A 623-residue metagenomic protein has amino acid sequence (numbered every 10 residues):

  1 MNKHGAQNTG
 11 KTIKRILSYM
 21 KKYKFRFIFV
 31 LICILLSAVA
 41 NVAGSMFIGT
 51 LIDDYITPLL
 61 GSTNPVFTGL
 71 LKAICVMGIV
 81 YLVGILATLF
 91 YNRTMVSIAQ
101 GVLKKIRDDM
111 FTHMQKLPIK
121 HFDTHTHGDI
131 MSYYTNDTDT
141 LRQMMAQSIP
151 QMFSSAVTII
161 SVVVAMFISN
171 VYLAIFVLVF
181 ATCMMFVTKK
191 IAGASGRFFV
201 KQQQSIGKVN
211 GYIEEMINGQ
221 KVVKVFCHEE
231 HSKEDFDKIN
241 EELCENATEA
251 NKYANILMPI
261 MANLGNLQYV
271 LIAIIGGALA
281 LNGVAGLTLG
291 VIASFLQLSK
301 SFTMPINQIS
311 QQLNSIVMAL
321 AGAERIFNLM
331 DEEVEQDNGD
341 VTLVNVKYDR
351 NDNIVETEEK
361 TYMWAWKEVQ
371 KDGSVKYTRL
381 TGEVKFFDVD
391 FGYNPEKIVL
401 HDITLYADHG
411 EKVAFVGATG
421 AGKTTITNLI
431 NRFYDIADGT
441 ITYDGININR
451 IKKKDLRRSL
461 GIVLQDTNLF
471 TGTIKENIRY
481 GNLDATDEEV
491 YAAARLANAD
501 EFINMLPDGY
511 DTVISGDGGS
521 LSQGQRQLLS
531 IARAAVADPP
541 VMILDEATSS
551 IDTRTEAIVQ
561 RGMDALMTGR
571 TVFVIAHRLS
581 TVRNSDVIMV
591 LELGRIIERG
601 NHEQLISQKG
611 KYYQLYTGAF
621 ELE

Functional and structural regions predicted by a protein language model:
N2-T9, I32-C33, A40-I56, V80-H127 (+11 more regions): Juxtamembrane helix-loop junctions of ABC transporter transmembrane domains
T9-K24, I130: A short amphipathic helical element positioned immediately N-terminal to and/or at the very start of a transmembrane
F27-F90, F167-Y172, G283-L289: Transmembrane helix-loop-helix hairpins at lipid-water interfaces of multipass membrane proteins, especially the type-1
I32, A87, Y91, A99 (+3 more regions): Hydrophobic alpha-helical transmembrane segments of ABC transporter permease domains
T63, V346-E623: ABC-type nucleotide-binding domain
I119-K120, N136-M145, I149, F153 (+6 more regions): An intracellular "coupling" helix at the cytosolic face of ABC transporter transmembrane type-1 domains
A165-V179, E249, Y253-E324, L329-M330 (+1 more regions): Helix-loop-helix
